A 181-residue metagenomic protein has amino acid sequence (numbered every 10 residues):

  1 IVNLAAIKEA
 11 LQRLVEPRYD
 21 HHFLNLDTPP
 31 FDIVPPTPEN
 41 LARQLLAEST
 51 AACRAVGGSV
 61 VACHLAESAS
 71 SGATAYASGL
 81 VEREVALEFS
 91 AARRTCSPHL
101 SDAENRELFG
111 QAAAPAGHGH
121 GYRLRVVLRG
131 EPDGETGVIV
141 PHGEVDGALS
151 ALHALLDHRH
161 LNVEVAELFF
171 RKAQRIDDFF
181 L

Functional and structural regions predicted by a protein language model:
V2-L181: Charge-rich, low-complexity N-terminal segments
